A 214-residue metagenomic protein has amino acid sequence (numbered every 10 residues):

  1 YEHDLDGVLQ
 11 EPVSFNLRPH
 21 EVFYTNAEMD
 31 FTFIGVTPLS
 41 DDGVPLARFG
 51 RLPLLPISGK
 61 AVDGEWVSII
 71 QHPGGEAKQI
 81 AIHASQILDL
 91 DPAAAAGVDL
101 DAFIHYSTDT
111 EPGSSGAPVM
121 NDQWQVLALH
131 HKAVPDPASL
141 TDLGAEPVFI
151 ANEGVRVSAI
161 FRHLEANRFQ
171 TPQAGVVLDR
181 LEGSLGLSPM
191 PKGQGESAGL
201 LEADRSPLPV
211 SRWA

Functional and structural regions predicted by a protein language model:
Y1-P112, M120-V148, E153-R156: Serine endopeptidase catalytic core focused on the charge-relay Asp
A96-D101, M120-W213: C-terminal subregion of chymotrypsin/trypsin-like serine protease catalytic domains
